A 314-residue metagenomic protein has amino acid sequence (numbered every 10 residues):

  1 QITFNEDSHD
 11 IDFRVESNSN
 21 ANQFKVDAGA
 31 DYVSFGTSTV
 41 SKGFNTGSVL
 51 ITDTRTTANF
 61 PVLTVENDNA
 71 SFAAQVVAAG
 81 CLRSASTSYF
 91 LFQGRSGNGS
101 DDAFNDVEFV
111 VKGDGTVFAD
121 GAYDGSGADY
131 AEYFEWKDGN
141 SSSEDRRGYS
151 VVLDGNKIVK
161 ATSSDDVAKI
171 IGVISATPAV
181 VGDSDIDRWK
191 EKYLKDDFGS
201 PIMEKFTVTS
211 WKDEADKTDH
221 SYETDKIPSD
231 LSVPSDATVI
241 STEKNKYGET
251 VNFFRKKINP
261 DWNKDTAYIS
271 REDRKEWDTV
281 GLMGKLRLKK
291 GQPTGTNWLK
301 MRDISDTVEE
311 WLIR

Functional and structural regions predicted by a protein language model:
Q1-A122, S141, D154-N156, S164-D165 (+1 more regions): Trimeric beta-solenoid/beta-helix "fiber body" segments of extracellular/virion adhesins and depolymerases
E66-A70, Q93-R314: Extracellular receptor-binding modules and their adjoining Ser/Thr/Gly/Asp/Asn-rich linkers
